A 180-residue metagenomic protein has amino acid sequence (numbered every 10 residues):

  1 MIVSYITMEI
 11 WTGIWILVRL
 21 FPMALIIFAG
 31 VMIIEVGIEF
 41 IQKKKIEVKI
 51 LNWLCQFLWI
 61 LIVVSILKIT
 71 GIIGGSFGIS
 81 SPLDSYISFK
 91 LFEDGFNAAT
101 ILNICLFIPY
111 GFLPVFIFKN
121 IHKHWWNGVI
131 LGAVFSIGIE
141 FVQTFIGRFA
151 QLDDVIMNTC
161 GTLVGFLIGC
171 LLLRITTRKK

Functional and structural regions predicted by a protein language model:
M1-L152, F166-K180: Bulky hydrophobic segments
